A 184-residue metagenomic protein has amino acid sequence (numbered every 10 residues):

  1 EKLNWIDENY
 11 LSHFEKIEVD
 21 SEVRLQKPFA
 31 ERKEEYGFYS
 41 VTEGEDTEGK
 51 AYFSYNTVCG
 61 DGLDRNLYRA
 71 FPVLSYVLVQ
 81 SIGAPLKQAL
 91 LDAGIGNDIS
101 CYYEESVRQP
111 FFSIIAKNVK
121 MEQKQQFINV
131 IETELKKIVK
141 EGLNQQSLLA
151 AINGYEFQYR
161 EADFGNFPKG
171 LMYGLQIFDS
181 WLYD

Functional and structural regions predicted by a protein language model:
E1-Y36, E43-F71, Y76-D184: Charge-rich, well-structured scaffold segments of protease-associated domains
